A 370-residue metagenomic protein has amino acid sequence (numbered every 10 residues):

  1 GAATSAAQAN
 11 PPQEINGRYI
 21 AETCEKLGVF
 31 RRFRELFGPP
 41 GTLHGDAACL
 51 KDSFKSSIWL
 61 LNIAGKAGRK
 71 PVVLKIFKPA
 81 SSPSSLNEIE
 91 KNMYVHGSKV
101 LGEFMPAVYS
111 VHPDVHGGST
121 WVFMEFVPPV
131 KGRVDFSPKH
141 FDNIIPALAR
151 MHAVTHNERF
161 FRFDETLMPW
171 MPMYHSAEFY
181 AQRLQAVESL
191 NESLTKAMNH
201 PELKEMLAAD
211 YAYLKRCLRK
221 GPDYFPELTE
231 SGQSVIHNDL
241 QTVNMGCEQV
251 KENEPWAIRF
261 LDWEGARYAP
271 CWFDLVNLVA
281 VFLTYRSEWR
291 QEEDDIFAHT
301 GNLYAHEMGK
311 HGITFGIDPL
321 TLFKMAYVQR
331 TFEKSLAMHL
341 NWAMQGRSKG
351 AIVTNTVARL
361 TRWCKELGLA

Functional and structural regions predicted by a protein language model:
G1-G118, E248-I258: Conserved NTP-binding catalytic cores of kinases and kinase-like/nucleotidyltransferase enzymes across multiple kinase
L50-R69, L218-F273: Active-site acidic catalytic loop and adjacent metal/ATP-binding pocket of ATP-dependent phosphoryl transfer enzymes
V73-A80, E125-V127, W263-E264: Active-site ExK catalytic segment of metal-dependent nucleases
A80-S84, P129-H140, F160, Y285-Q291: Short, polar/flexible loop-turn hinges at active-site or ligand-entry regions and domain interfaces
N92, G265-Y268, W272-G312, V328-K349: Active-site activation/catalytic loop segments of kinase-like enzymes and analogous catalytic loops in related
S110-N143: Conserved structural core of kinase catalytic domains
V130-A147, N157-H237, C247-K251, T356: ATP-dependent phospho-/nucleotidyl transfer catalytic cores
I313-K324, T331-A370: Helical subdomain adjoining the active site within ATP-dependent kinase catalytic cores
